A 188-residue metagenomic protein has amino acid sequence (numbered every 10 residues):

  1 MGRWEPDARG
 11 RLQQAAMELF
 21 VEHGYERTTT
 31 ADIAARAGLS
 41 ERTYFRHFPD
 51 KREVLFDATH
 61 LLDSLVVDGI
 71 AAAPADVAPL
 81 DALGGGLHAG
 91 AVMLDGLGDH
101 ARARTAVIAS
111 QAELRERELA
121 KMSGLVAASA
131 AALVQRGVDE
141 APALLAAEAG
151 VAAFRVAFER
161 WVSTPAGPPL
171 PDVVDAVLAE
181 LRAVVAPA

Functional and structural regions predicted by a protein language model:
M1-H23, R27-L39, F56, L65 (+1 more regions): Basic, helix-initiating cap at the start of DNA-binding domains
S40-F48: Short hydrophobic/aromatic patch on the recognition helix
S64-A106: Hydrophobic alpha-helical connector segments
L94, A157-P165: Secondary-structure edge/capping motif, primarily at the C-terminal ends of alpha-helices and the immediately following
G96, M122-A147: Hydrophobic alpha-helical bundle segments that form small-molecule/ligand-binding pockets
I108, E140-R160, V173-L181: Hydrophobic alpha-helical segments that form the core of small-molecule binding pockets and/or dimer interfaces
A131-V134, A166-A188: C-terminal peripheral helix-coil segments that are non-catalytic and often amphipathic
